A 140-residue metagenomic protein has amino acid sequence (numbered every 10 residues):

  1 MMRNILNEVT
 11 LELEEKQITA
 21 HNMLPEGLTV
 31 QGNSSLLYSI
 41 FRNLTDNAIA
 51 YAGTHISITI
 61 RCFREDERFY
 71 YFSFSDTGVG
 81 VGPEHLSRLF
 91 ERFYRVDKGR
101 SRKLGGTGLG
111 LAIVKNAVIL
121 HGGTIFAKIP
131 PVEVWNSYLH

Functional and structural regions predicted by a protein language model:
L11, V79-G80: Glycine-rich G1-box
E14, T19-L28, E65: Conserved catalytic submotifs in the C-terminal HATPase_c
A48-I49: Short helix-loop "hinge" at the ATP-lid/N-box region of the Bergerat-fold HATPase_c
T54, G122-G123, E133: Conserved glycine-rich
H55-R68: Short beta-strand/loop element within the Bergerat-fold HATPase_c
D76: Acidic ATP/Mg2+-coordinating residue in the GHKL
V81-F93: Short conserved segment of the HATPase_c
